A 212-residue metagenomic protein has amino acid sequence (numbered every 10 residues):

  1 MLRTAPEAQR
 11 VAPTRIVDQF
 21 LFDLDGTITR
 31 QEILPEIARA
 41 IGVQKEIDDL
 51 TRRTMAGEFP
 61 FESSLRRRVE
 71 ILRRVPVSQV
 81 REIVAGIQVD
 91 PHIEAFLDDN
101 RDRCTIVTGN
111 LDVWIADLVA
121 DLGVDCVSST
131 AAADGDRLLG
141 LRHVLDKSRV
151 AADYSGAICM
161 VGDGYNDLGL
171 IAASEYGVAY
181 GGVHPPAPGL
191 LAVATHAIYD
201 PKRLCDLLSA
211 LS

Functional and structural regions predicted by a protein language model:
M1, Q88-S212: C-terminal cap/substrate-recognition subdomain and adjoining C-terminal extension of metal-dependent phosphatase-like
L2-D134: Alpha-helical substrate-recognition element adjacent to the catalytic core
